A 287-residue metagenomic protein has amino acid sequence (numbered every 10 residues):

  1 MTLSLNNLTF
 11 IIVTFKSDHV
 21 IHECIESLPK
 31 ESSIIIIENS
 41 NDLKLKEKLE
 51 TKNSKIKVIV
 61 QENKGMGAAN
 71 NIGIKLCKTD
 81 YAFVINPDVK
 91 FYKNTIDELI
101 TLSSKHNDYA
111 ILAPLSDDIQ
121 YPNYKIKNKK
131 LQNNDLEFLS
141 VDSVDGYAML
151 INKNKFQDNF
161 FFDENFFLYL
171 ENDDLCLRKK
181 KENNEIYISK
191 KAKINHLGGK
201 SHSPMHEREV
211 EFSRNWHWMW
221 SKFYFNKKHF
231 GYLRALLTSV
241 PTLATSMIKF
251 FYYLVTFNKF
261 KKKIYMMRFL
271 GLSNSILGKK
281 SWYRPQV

Functional and structural regions predicted by a protein language model:
I12-K30: Short, well-formed alpha-helical segments that are part of the catalytic scaffolds of diverse glycosyltransferases
I25-V60: Acidic donor-binding segment of Leloir-type glycosyltransferases
Q61-C77: Glycine-rich, basic loop-to-helix element that forms the pyrophosphate-binding segment of sugar-nucleotide handling
A82: Short aromatic/hydrophobic "clamp" motif used to bind/position activated sugar donors
K90-Y124: Conserved donor NDP-sugar-binding/catalytic core segment of glycosyltransferases
I119, Q132-N154, V210: A recurrent flexible, glycine/aromatic-enriched loop bordering the glycosyltransferase active site that acts as
A148-F161, N165-K193: A short, conserved alpha-helix in the catalytic core of glycosyltransferases
S213-S221, Y232-V287: Non-catalytic, C-terminal membrane-associated alpha-helical segments of glycosyltransferases
